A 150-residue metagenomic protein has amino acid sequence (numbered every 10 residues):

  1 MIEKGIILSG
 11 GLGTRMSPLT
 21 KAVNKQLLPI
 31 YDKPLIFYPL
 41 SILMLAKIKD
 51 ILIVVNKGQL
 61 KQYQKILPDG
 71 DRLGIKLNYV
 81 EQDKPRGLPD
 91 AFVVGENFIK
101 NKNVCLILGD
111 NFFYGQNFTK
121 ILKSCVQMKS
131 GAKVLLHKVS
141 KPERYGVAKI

Functional and structural regions predicted by a protein language model:
M1-I7, R15-P18, L28-P29, K33-L108 (+2 more regions): Conserved N-terminal catalytic core of the sugar/cofactor nucleotidyltransferase
G11, D110, K138: Active-site glycine-centered loops adjacent to acidic/histidine catalytic or metal-binding residues that shape
Y114-I150: Conserved core of the sugar-phosphate nucleotidyltransferase
